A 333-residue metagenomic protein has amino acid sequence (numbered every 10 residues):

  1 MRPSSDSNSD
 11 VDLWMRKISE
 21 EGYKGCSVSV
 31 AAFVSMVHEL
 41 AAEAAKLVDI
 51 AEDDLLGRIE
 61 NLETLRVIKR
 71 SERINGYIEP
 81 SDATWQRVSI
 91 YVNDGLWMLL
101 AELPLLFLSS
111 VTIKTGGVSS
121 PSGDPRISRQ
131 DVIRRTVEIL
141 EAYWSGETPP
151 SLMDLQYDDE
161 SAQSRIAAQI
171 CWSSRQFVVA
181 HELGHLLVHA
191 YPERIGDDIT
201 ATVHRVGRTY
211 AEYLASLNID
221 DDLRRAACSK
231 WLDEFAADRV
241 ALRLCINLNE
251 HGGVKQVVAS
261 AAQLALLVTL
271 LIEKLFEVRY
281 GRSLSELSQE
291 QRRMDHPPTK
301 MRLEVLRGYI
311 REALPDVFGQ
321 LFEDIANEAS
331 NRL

Functional and structural regions predicted by a protein language model:
M1-S174, V188, L223, K230 (+1 more regions): Hydrophobic or amphipathic, alpha-helical segments that drive membrane association/targeting
S19-G22, L223-E234, R239-L333: Long, well-structured alpha-helical subdomains associated with metal-dependent extracellular/ecto-lumenal hydrolases
L103-L105, D197, E250, V254: A generic "cationic amphipathic patch" detector
E160-F177, K255-L267: Alpha-helical scaffolds flanking conserved acidic
S173, E182-I199, R243-N249: Catalytic Zn2+-binding segment of zinc metalloproteases
V179-A180, L186-L187, D233, A237: Conserved catalytic-core segments centered on acid/base and nucleophilic motifs
H189-A227: Post-HEXXH active-site segment of zinc metalloproteases
